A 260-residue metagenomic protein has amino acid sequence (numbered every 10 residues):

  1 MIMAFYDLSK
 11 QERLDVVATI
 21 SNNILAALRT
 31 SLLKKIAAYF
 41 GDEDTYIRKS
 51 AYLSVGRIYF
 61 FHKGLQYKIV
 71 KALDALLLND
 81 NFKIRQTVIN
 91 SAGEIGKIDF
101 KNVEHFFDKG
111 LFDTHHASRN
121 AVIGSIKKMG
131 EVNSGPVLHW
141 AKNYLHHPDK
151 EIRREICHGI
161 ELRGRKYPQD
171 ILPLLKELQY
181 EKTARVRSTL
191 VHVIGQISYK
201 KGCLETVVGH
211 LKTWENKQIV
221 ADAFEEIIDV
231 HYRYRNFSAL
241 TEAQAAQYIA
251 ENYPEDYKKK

Functional and structural regions predicted by a protein language model:
I2, A26-Y39, F60-L76, K97-G110 (+4 more regions): Amphipathic alpha-helical scaffolding segments comprising HEAT/armadillo-like alpha-solenoid repeats
A4-A27, K49-K63, R85-I98, A117-V132 (+4 more regions): Structural detector for internal amphipathic alpha-helices that build alpha-solenoid repeat scaffolds
S9, E43-Y46, D80-F82, T114-H115 (+3 more regions): Short inter-helical turns and helix N-cap capping residues of alpha-solenoid HEAT/ARM repeat scaffolds
K35-V55: Short, contiguous, helix-prone interaction/anchoring segments in small proteins
S54, K68, A72-A75, N79 (+1 more regions): Generic beta-strand or strand-like secondary-structure segments
L138-E161: Hydrophobic, aromatic-enriched interface-forming segments
E215-K260: Eukaryotic acidic, Ser/Thr-rich intrinsically disordered low-complexity regions
